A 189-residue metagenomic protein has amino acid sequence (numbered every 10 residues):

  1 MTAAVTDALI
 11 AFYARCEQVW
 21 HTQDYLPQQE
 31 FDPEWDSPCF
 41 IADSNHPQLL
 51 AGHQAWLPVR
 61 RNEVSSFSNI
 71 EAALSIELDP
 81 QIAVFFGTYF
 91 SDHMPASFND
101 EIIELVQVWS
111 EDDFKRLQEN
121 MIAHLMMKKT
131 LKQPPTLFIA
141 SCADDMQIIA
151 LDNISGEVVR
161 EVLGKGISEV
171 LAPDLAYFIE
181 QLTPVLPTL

Functional and structural regions predicted by a protein language model:
M1-D145: A surface-exposed partner-binding patch
K132-P135, L151-E157: Short, solvent-exposed coil/turn segments at beta-strand boundaries
M146-Q147, G156, R160-L189: A recognition module on extended beta-rich or small alphabeta surfaces enriched in W/G with H and D/E
